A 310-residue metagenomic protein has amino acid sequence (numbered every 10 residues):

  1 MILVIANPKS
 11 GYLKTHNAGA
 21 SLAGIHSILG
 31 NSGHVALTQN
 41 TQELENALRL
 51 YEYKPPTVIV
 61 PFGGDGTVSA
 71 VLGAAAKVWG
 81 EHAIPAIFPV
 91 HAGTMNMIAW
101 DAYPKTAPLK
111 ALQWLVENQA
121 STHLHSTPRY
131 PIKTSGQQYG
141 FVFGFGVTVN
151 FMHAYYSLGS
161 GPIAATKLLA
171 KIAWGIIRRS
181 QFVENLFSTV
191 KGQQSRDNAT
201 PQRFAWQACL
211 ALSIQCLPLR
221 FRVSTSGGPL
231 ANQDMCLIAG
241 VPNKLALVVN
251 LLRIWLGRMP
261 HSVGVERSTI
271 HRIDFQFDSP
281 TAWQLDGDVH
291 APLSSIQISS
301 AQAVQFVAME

Functional and structural regions predicted by a protein language model:
M1-F62, T67-S69, G73-V78, L109-W114: ATP/NTP phosphate-donor binding region
K9-S10, G64-T67, A92-M95, F145-V147 (+1 more regions): Short glycine-rich anion-binding loops that position phosphate/pyrophosphate groups of nucleotides and phosphorylated
K14, T38, G80-A208: Catalytic core of DAGKc-family lipid kinases
T15, A70-L72, I98-W100, R220-F221: Short glycine-/acidic-enriched loop or helix-start segments at secondary-structure transitions that form or flank
G144, T148, L210-S226: Glycine-rich phosphate/pyrophosphate-binding beta-alpha loops
N150-Y156, L219-S224, V249-N250: A short secondary-structure junction signal
R203, R222-E310: ATP/nucleoside-binding phosphotransfer catalytic cores, i.e., glycine-rich phosphate-binding loops
